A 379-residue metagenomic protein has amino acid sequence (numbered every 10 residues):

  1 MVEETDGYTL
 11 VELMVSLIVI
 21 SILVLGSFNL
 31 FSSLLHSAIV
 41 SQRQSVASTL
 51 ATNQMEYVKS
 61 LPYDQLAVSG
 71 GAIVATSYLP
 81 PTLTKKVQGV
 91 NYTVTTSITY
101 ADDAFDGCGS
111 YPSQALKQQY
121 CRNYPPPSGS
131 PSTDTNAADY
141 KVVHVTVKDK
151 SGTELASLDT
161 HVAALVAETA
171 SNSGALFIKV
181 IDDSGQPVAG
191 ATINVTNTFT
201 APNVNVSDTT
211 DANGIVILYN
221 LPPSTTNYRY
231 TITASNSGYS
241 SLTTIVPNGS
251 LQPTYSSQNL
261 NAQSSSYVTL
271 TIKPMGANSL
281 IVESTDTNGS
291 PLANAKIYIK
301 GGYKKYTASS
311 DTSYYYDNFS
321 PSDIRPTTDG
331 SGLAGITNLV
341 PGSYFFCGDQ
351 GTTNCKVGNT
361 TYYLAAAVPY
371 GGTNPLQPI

Functional and structural regions predicted by a protein language model:
M1-Y8: N-terminal leader/signal peptides at the extreme start of proteins
Y8-T52: Aliphatic-rich helix starts adjacent to a transmembrane/signal segment
Q42-S184: Low-complexity, Gly/Pro-rich coil/beta segments used as flexible assembly/activation regions
T169-D183, Y267-T287, K296, K300: A short, Gly/Thr-enriched small/hydrophobic beta-strand-prone motif that recurs across taxa
S184-N203, T287-F319: Short, ordered, surface-exposed loop/turn motifs in non-cytosolic proteins
F199-N220, K304-G335: Short, acidic Ser/Thr/Gly-rich low-complexity loop/linker segments typical of extracellular and cell-surface proteins
T225-T233, P341-G348: A short tyrosine-centered beta-strand micro-motif
S235-V268, P326-T327, F346-I379: Structured interaction patches on ligand/partner-binding surfaces of diverse proteins
